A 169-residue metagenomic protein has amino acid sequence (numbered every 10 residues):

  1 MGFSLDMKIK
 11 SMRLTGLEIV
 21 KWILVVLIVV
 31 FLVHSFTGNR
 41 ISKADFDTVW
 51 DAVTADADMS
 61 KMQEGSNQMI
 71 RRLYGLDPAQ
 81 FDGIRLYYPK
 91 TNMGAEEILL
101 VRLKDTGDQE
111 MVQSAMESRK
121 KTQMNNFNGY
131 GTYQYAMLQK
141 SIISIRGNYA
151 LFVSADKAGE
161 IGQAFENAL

Functional and structural regions predicted by a protein language model:
G2-E97, L103-L169: Soluble, non-membrane globular domain cores that form compact, hydrophobic packing and curved binding surfaces
